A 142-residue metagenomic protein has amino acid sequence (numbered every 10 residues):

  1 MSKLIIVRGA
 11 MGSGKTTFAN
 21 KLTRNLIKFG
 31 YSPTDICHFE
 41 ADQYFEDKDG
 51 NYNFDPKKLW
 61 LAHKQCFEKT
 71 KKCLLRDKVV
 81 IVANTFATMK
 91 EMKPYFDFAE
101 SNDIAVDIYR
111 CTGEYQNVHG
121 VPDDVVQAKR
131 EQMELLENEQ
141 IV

Functional and structural regions predicted by a protein language model:
L4: Walker A (P-loop) ATP-phosphate-binding motif of ABC ATPase nucleotide-binding domains
V7: Hydrophobic anchor at the beta1->P-loop junction of P-loop NTPases
A10-M11: The conserved Walker
G14: Conserved glycine(s) of the Walker
T17-R76, T112-H119: Conserved substrate/cofactor phosphate-moiety recognition/catalytic segment in nucleotide-dependent phosphotransferases
Y44, N84-T85: Conserved Walker B
N53-K57, F67-K78, T85-V142: Replace "adjacent to P-loop NTPase cores in ATP/GTP-dependent enzymes" with "adjacent to NTP-binding cores
